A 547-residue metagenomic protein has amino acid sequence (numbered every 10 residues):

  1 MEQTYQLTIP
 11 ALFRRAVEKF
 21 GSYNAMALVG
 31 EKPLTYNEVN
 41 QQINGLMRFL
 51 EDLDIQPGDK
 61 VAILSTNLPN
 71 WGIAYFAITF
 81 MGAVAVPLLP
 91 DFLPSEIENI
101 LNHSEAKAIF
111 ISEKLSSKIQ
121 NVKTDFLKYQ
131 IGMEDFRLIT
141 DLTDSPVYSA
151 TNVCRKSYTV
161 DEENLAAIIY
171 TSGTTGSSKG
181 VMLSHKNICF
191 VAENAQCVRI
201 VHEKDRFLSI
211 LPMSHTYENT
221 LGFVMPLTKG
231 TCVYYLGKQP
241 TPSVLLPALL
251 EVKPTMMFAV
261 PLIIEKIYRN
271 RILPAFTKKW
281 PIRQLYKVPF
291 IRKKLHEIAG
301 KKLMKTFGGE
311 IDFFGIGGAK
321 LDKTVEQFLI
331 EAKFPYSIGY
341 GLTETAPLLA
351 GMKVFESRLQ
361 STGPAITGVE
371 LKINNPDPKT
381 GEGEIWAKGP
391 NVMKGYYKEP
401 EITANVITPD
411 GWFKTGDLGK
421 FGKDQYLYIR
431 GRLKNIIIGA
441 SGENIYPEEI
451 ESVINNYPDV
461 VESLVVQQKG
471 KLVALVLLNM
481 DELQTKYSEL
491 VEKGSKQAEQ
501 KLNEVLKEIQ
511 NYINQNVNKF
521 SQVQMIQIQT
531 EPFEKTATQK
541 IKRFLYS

Functional and structural regions predicted by a protein language model:
Y5, K32-P33, M47-F92: Conserved AMP-binding/adenylate-forming
L12, L53, F80-S145, G470: Structural core segment of the AMP-binding/adenylate-forming
G21-S22, Y148-Y170, S177, I200-R206: Conserved pre-ATP/AMP-binding loop-to-beta segment of ANL
T35-N37, A166-A192: Conserved AMP-binding A3 loop
L64, A365, K372, K379-G439: Conserved ATP-binding/catalytic segment of the ANL
F92, I109, G389, K394-G395 (+1 more regions): AMP-binding/adenylate-forming catalytic core of the ANL superfamily
S116-E162, R271-K302: ANL superfamily adenylate-forming
C189-R206, M213-K301, E310: Conserved AMP-binding/adenylation subdomain of ANL enzymes
